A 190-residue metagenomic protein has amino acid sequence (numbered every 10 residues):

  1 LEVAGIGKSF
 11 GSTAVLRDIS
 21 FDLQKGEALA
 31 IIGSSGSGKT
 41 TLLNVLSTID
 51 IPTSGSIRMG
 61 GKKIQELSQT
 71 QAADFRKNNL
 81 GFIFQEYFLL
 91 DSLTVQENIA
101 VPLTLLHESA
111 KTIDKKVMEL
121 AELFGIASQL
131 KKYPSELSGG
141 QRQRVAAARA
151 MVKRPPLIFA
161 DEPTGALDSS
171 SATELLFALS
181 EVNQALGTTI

Functional and structural regions predicted by a protein language model:
L1, I6-I190: ABC family nucleotide-binding domain
